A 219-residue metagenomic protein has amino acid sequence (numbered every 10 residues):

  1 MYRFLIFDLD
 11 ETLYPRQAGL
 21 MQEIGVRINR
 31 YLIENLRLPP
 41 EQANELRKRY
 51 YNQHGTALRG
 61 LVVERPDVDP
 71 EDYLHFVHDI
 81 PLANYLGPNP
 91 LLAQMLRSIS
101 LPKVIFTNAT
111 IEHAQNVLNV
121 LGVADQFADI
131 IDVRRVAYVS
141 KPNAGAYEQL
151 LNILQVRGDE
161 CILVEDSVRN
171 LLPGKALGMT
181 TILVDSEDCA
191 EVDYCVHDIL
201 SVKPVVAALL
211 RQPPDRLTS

Functional and structural regions predicted by a protein language model:
M1-L91, E112: N-terminal helical cap/lid subdomain that shapes the substrate entry/recognition surface in HAD-like hydrolases
M1-R3, R97, V104, T110-S219: Asp-based, Mg2+/Mn2+-dependent phosphohydrolase catalytic module
L82, L101-V104: Generic structural signal for secondary-structure transition and capping sites
N84, P88, F106, V139: Residue-level marker of regulatory loop/turn positions in helix-turn-helix DNA-binding domains and in histidine
L91-S100: Catalytic-core regions built around general acid/base machinery
